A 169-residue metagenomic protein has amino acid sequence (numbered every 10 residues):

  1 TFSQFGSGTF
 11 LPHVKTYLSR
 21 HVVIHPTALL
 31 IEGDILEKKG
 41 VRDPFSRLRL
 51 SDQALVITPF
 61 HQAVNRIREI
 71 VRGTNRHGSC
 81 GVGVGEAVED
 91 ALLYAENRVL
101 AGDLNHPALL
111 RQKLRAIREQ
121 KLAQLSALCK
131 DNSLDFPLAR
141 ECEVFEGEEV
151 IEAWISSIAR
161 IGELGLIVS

Functional and structural regions predicted by a protein language model:
T1-S169: Non-transmembrane, aqueous-exposed alpha-helical and coiled segments at domain scale
